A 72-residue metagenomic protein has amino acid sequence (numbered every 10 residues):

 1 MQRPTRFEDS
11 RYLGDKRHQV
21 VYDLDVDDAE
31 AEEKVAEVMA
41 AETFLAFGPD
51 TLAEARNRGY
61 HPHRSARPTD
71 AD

Functional and structural regions predicted by a protein language model:
M1-D72: Mature, structured domains enriched in cysteine- and short glycine motifs
